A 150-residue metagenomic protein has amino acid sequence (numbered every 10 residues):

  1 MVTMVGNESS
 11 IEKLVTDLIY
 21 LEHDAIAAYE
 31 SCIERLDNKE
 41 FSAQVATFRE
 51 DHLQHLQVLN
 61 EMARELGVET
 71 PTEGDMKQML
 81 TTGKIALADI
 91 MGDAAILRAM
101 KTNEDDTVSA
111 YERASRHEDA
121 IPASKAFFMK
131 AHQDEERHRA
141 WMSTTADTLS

Functional and structural regions predicted by a protein language model:
V2-L36, A94-D119: Alpha-helical bundle segments that constitute or directly flank the non-heme di-iron/ferroxidase center
S9-L18, D37-Q57, D93-A99, P122-R137: Alpha-helical scaffold segments that form or flank carboxylate-/histidine-based iron centers
E12, K77-A88, K125, M129 (+1 more regions): Generic detector of well-ordered alpha-helical segments enriched in charged/polar residues, highlighting helical
A25-A28, R35, H55, L66 (+4 more regions): Short alpha-helical scaffold segments that flank and stabilize functional sites
E34, R64, K84-I85, R116 (+1 more regions): A generic structural signal for secondary-structure junctions that act as hinges or helix/strand caps at the edges
E40-M76, H138-L149: Conserved alpha-helical segments that form or flank metal/cofactor-binding pockets of metalloenzymes
E61-V108: Carboxylate-rich helix-loop segments that flank metal/cofactor sites and access channels in metalloenzymes
N103-S150: Preference for long, well-ordered alpha-helical segments
